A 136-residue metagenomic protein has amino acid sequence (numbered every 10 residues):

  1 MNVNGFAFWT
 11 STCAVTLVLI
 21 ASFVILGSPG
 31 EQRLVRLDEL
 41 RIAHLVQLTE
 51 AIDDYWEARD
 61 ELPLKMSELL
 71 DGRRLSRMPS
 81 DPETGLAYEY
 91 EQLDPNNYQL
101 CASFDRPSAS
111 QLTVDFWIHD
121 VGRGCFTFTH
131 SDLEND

Functional and structural regions predicted by a protein language model:
M1-A14: N-terminal Sec-pathway targeting helices
N2-G5, S28-P29, P95-D136: Short, surface-exposed interaction loops/tails
T10-S11, I20-A21, L75-M78: Intrinsically disordered, low-complexity segments enriched in polar/charged residues with Gly/Pro, especially when
V15-L40: Amphipathic alpha-helical segments typified by the pilin-like N-terminal helix that continues immediately C-terminal
R36-E57: Membrane-proximal N-terminal amphipathic helix
E50-S108: Extracellular/periplasmic head regions of type IV pilus-like filament subunits
